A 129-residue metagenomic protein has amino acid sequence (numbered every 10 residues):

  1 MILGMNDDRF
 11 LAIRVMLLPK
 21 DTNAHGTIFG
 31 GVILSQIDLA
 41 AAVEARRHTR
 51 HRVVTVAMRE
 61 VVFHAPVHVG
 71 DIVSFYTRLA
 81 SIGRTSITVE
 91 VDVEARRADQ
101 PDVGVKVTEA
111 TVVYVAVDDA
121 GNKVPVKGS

Functional and structural regions predicted by a protein language model:
I2-A57, V112-S129: Hot-dog-fold acyl-thioester-processing enzymes
L3-D7, L11-I13, H68-I72, A80-S129: HotDog/MaoC-like acyl-thioester-processing domains
V56-P66, S74-L79: Conserved interaction-surface patches within small, structured recognition/assembly domains
